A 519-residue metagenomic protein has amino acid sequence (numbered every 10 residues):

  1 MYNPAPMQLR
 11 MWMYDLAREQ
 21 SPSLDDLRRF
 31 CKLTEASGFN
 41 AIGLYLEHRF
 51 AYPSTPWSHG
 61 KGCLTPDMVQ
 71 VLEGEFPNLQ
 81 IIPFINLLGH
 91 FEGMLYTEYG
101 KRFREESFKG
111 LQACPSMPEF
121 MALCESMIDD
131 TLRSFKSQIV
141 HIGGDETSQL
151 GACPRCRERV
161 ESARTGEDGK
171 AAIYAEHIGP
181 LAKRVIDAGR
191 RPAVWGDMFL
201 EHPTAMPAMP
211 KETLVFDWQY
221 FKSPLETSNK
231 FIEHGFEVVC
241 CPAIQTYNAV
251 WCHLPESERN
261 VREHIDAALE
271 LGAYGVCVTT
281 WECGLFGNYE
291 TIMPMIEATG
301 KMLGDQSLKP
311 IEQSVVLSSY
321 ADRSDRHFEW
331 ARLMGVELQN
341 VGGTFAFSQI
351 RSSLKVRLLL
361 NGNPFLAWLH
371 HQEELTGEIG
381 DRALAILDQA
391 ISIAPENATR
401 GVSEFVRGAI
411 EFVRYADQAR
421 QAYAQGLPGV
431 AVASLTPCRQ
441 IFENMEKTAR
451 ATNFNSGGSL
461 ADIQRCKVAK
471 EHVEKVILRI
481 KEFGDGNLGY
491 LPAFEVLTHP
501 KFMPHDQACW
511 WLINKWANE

Functional and structural regions predicted by a protein language model:
M1-A193, V239-P242, H253-L254: Feature activates predominantly on carbohydrate-active enzymes
Y2, R10, S23, L27 (+4 more regions): Substrate-binding groove of N-acetylhexosamine-processing glycoside hydrolases
